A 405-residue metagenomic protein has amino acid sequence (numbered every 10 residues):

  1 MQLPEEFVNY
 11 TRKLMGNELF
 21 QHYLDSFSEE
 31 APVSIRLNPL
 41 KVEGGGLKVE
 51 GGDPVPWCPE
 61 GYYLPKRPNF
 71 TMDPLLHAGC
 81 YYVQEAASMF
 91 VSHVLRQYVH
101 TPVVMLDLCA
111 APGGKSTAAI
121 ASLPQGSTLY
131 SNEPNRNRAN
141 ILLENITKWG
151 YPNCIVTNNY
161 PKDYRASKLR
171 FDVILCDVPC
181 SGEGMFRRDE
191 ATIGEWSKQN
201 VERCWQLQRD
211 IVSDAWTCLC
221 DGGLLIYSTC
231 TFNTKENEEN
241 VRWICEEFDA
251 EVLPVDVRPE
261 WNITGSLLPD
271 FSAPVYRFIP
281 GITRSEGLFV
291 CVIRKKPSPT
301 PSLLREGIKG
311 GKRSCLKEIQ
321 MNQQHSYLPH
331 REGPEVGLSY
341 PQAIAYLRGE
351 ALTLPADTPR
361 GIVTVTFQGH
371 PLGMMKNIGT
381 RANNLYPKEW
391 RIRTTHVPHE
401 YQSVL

Functional and structural regions predicted by a protein language model:
M1-L405: S-adenosylmethionine
